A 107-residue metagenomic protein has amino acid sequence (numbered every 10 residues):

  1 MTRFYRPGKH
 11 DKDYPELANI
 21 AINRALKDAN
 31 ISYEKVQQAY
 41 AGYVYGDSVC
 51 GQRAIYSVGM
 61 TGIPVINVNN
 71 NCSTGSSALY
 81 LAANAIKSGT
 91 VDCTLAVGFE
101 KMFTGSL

Functional and structural regions predicted by a protein language model:
M1-K27, S77-L107: Conserved beta-strand-centric core segments of catalytic alpha/beta enzyme folds
M1-T2, N30-S32, M60-G62: A short alpha-helix capping/helix-coil boundary motif
L17-K35, Y43-S57: N-terminal glycine-rich anion-binding loops that anchor highly charged ligand groups
A41-C93, K101-L107: Conserved catalytic cysteine-centered active-site region of acyl-thioester-dependent Claisen-condensing enzymes
